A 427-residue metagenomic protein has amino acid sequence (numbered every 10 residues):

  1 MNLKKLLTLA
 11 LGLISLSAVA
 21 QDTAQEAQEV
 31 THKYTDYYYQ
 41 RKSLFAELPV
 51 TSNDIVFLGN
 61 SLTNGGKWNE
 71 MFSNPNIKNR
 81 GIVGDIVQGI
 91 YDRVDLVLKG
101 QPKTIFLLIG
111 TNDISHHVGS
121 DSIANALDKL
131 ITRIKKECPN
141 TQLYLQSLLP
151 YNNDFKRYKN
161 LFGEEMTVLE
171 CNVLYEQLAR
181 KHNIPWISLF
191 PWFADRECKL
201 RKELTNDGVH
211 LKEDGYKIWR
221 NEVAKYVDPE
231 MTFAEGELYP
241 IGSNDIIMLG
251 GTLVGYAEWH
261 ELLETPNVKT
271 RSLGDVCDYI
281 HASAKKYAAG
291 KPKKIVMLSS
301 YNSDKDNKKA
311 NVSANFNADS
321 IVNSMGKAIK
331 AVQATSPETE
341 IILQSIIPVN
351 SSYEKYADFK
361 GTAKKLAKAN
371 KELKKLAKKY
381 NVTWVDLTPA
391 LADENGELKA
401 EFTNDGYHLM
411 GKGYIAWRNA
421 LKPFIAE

Functional and structural regions predicted by a protein language model:
M1-L58, W68, Q177-K181, E203 (+9 more regions): N-terminal secretory targeting modules
D22, P150-F233, P348-E427: Catalytic His-Asp segment of secreted/periplasmic serine-dependent ester chemistry enzymes
S43-V56, R93-K99, I131-K136, G236-D245 (+2 more regions): Short amphipathic alpha-helices and their capping/turn segments at secondary-structure boundaries
I55-L58, K78-G81, T104-L108, Q142-S147 (+7 more regions): Structural recognition of the beta-strand scaffold that forms the well-ordered cores of secreted hydrolase catalytic
L58, N64-N76, V87-N125, L149-N152 (+3 more regions): Oxyanion-hole/transition-state-stabilizing segment in secreted/luminal serine hydrolases and related acyltransferases
N79-I82, N112-S120, L161-F162, T205-V209 (+4 more regions): Second-shell loop/turn segments in exported
S120-L130, V168-C171, N317-K327, A363-A369: Charged helix-capping and loop-helix junction motifs
E137-P139, H182, T335-P337, Y380: Helix C-cap/helix->beta junction micro-motif
